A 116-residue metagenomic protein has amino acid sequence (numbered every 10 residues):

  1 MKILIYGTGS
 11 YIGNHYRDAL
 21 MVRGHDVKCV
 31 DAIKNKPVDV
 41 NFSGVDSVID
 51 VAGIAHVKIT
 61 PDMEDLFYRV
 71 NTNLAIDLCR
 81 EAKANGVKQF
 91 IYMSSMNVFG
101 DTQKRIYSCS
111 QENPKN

Functional and structural regions predicted by a protein language model:
K2, D26, K88-Q89: Residues at the starts of beta-strands that form the adenosine-phosphate
I3-R23: N-terminal Rossmann NAD(P)H-binding glycine-rich loop of SDR-like oxidoreductase domains
Y6, V48-A52, F90-M96: SDR active-site strand-loop-helix element
M21-V22, D65-Y68, I106-S110: Glycine-rich, phosphate-binding/catalytic loops in enzymes
V27-N41: Adenosine-cofactor binding site in Rossmann-like domains, unifying the SAM/SAH pocket of S-adenosylmethionine-dependent
A32-N35, L74, P114: Short, acidic/turn-prone active-site loops that include or flank metal/cofactor- and phosphate-binding residues
V38-N73, D77, E81-A84, V98-D101: NAD(P)H-binding glycine-rich loop region in Rossmannoid oxidoreductase-like domains and their noncatalytic homologs
I76-N116: Conserved Rossmann-fold NAD(P)-dependent oxidoreductase catalytic core, especially the SDR/UDP-sugar
